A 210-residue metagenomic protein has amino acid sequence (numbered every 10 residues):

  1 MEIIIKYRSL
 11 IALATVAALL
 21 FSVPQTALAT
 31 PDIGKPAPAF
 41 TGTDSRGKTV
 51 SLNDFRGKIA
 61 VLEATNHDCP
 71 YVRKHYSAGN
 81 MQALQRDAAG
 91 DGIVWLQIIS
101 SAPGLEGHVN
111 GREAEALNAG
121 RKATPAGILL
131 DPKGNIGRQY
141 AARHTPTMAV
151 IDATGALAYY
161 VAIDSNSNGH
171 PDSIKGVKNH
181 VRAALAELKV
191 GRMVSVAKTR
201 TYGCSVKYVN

Functional and structural regions predicted by a protein language model:
E2-A14: Bacterial N-terminal signal peptides that target proteins for export
A12-V23: Bacterial N-terminal signal peptides
V23-A29: Sec/Tat signal peptide C-region and signal peptidase I cleavage site
F40-A60: A short beta-strand-turn-helix
N53-R73, L185: Short active-site neighborhood of thiol/selenol oxidoreductases, capturing the structured segment around
R73-R121, P132-Q139: Structural microenvironment flanking redox-active thiols in thiol-disulfide oxidoreductases
E115-D152, L157-A158: Short, internal strand/loop/helix patches that form the active-site neighborhood or redox-interaction surface
V150-N210: Thiol-/selenol-based redox modules, centered on thioredoxin-like and closely related oxidoreductase domains
